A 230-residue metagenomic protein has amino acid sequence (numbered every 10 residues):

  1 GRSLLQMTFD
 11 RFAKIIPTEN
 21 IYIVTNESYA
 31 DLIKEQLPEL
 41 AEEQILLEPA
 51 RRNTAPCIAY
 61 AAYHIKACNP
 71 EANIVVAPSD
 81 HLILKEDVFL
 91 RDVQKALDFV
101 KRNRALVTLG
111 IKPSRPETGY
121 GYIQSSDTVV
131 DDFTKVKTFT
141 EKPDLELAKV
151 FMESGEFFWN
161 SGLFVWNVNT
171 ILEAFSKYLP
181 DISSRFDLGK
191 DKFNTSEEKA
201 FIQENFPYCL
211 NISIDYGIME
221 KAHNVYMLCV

Functional and structural regions predicted by a protein language model:
R2-V76, L84-L90, Q94: Conserved N-terminal catalytic core of the sugar/cofactor nucleotidyltransferase
L5, A61, D80, I123 (+1 more regions): Residue-level signal for inorganic ion chemistry
V24, V75-P78, T108-K112, T140 (+2 more regions): Short beta-strand segments
I45, L106-T108, M227: Conserved beta-strand scaffold positions in the cores of enzyme catalytic domains, especially in NTP/NDP-utilizing
R51-P56, R115-E117, L145-L147: A short acidic, often aromatic-flanked loop/helix-cap motif at beta-alpha or helix-coil junctions that lines enzyme
L82-T118, Q124: Conserved donor-nucleotide/metal-binding helix-loop-beta segment in metal-dependent transferases, i.e., the alpha-helix
S125-V230: Catalytic core of tubulin tyrosine ligase-like
